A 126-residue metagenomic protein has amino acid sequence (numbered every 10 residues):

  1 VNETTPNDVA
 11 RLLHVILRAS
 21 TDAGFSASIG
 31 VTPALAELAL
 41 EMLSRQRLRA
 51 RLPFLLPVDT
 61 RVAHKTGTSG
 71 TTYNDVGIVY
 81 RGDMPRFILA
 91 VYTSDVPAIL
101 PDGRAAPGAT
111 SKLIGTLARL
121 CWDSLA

Functional and structural regions predicted by a protein language model:
V1-A126: Penicillin-recognizing serine hydrolase domain
